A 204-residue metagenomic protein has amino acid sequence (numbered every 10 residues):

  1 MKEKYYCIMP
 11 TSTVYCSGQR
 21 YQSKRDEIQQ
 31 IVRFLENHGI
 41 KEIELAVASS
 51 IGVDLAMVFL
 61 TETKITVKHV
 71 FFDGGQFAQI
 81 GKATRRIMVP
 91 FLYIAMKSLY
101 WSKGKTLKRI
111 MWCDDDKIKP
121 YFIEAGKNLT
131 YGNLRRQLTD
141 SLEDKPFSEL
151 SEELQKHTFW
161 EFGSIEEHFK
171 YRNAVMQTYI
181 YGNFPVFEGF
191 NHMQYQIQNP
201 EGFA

Functional and structural regions predicted by a protein language model:
M1-I8: Short amphipathic alpha-helix adjacent to the substrate-entry channel of hydrolases
I8-L45: Active-site loop/oxyanion-hole signature of alpha/beta-hydrolase fold enzymes
T13-S17, A78, M193: Active-site loop signature of alpha/beta-hydrolase-fold enzymes
V47-A56: Gly/Ala-rich beta-loop-alpha elbow adjacent to hydrolase catalytic centers
T61-S98: Flexible "cap/lid" loop of the alpha/beta hydrolase fold
K82-T84, L99-E152: Conserved alpha/beta-hydrolase catalytic His-Asp/Glu region
R136-M176, Y195: Conserved serine/cysteine hydrolase catalytic core
F190-E201: Catalytic histidine-centered segment of alpha/beta-hydrolase-like enzymes
